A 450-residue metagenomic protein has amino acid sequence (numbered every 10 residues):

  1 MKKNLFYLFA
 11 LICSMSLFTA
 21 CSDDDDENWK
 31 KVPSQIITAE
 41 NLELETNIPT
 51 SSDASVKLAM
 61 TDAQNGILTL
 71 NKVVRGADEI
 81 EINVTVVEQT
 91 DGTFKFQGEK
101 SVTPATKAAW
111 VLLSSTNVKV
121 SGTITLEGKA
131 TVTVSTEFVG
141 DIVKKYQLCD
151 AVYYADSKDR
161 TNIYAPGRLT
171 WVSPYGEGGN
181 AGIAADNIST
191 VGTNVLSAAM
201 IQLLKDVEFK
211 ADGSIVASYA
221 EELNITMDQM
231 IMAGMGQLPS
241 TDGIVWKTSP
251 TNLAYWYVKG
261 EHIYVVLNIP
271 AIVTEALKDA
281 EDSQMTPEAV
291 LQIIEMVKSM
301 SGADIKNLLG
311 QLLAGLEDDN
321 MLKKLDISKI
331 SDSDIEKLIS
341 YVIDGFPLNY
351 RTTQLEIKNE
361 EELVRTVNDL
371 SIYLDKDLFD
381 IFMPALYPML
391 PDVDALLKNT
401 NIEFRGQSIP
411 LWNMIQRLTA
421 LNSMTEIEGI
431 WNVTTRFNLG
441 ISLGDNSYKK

Functional and structural regions predicted by a protein language model:
M1-F6, A10, S14-E40, G128-C149 (+1 more regions): Bacterial Sec-dependent N-terminal signal peptides
D24-I37, N41-E45, I67, V87-G92 (+1 more regions): Beta-strand-enriched, solvent-exposed domains that form extended recognition/catalytic surfaces
W29-S52, T133-S197, W431, N446-Y448: Tryptophan-anchored aromatic micro-motifs
I48-V56, A77-T85, W110-S121, M200-I201 (+3 more regions): Amphipathic hydrophobic-ligand
T50-I82, R160-A303, N307-G310: N-terminal glycine/threonine-rich, aromatic-flanked beta-hairpin/loop signature
S55-D62, N83-D91, S121-T125, D206-K210 (+3 more regions): Short, exposed beta-strand/loop patches in secreted or surface proteins that constitute
G66-P104: Central antiparallel beta-sheet cores of small beta-barrel/beta-sandwich binding domains
K95-V143, Y264-K450: Beta-sheet ligand-binding and adhesion/scaffold domains
